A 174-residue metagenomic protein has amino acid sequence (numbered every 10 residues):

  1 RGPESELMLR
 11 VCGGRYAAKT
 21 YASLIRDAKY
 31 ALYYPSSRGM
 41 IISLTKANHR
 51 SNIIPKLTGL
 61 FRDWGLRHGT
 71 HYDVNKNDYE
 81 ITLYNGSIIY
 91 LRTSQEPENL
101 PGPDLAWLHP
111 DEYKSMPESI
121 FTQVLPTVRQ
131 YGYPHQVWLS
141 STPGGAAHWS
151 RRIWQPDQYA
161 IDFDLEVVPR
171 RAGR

Functional and structural regions predicted by a protein language model:
R1-R174: Phosphate/NTP-binding elements of NTP-utilizing enzymes
